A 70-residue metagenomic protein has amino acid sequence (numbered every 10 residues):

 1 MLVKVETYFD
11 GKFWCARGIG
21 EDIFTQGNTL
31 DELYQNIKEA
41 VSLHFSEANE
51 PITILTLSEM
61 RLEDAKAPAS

Functional and structural regions predicted by a protein language model:
M1-E6, D10, Q35-S70: Short, charged, surface-exposed hinge/linker loops at domain edges that act as mobile lids or interdomain connectors
Y8-G18: Short aromatic-glycine-(Arg/Gly/Cys) micro-motifs in beta-strand/loop hairpins
K12-W14, I23, A67: Generic "edge-of-domain/loop-turn" microfeature
G18-I19, E50: Residue-level signal for pocket-adjacent positions within structured domains
E21-D31: A short, exposed loop/beta-hairpin motif centered on an aromatic-Gly-Thr core
